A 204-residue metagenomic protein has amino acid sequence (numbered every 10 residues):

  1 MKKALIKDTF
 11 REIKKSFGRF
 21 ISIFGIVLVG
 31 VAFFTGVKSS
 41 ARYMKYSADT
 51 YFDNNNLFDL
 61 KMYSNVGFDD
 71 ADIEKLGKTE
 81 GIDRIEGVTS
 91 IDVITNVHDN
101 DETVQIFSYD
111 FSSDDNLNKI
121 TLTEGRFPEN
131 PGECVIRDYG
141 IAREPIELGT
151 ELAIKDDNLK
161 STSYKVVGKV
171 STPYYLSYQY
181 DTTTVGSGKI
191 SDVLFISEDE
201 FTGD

Functional and structural regions predicted by a protein language model:
M1-T35, S39: N-terminal Sec/SRP start-transfer signal
R42-D204: Basic-flanked hydrophobic alpha-helices used for secretion and membrane insertion
